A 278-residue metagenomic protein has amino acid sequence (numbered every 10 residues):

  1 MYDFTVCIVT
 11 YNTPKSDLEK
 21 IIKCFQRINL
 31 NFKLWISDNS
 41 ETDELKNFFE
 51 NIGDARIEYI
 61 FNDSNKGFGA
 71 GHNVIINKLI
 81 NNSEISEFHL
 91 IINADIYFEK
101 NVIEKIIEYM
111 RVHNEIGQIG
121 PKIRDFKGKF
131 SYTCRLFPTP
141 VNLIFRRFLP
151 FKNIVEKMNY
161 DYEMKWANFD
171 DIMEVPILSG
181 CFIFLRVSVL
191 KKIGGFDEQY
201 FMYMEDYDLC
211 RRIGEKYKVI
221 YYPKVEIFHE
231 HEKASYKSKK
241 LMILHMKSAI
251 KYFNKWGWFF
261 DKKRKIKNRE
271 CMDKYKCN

Functional and structural regions predicted by a protein language model:
T13-R27: Short, well-formed alpha-helical segments that are part of the catalytic scaffolds of diverse glycosyltransferases
I36-N47, S64: A conserved acidic beta->alpha catalytic loop
N62-N81: Glycine-rich, basic loop-to-helix element that forms the pyrophosphate-binding segment of sugar-nucleotide handling
E84-Y97: Short beta-strand-to-loop acidic/aromatic patch adjacent to the donor-nucleotide binding site
Y97-T133: Conserved donor NDP-sugar-binding/catalytic core segment of glycosyltransferases
P138-V175: Short, flexible, basic/aromatic active-site loop/helix in glycosyltransferases
N168-D170, E174-G195, Q199-E226: A short, conserved alpha-helix in the catalytic core of glycosyltransferases
D208-R211, E215-N278: Active-site-adjacent helix/loop segment of glycosyltransferases that harbors family-specific signature motifs
